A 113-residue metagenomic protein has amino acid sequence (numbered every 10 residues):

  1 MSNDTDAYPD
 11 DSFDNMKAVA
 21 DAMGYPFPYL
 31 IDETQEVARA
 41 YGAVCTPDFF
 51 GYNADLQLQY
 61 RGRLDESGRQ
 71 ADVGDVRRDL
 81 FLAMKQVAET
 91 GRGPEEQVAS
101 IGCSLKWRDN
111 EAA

Functional and structural regions predicted by a protein language model:
M1-A88, P94-E96, E111: Chalcogenol-based redox active-site neighborhoods
A99-E111: A short, charged, Gly/Pro-tolerant segment at domain boundaries
